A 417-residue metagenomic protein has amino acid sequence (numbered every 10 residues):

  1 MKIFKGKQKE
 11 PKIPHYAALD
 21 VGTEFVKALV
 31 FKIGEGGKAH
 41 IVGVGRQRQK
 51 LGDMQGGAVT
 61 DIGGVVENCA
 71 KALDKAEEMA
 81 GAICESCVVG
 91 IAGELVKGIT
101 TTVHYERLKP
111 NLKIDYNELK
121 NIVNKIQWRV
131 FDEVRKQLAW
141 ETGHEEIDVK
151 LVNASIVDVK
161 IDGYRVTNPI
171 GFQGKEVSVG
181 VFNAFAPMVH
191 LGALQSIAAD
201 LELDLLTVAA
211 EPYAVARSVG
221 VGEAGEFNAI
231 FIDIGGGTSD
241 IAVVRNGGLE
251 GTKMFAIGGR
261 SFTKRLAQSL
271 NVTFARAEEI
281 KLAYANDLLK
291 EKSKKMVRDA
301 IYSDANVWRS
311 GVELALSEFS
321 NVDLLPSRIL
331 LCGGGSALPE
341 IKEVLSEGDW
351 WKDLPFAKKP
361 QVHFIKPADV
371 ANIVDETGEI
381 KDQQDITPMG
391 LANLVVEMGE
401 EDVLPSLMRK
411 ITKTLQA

Functional and structural regions predicted by a protein language model:
M1-F25, L29-C87, I91-A229, Y284-E291 (+4 more regions): Nucleotide/phosphate-binding catalytic cleft detector across ATP-hydrolyzing and phosphate-transferring enzymes
E24, A92, L324-W350: Glycine-rich phosphate-binding loops at beta-strand->alpha-helix junctions
E176-S178, R245-L249, N321-S327: Short, surface-exposed connector motifs at secondary-structure boundaries
Y213-D287: Acidic, glycine-rich loop-and-beta core segments that form the ion-binding/anion-interacting portion of active sites
R245, E347-V362: Catalytic phosphate/nucleotide-handling subdomain of diverse soluble enzymes
R260, K264, D299, S303-N306 (+6 more regions): Feature representing long, continuous alpha-helical segments
L270-S310: A mobile "lid/hinge" subdomain adjacent to the ATP/sugar-phosphate binding pocket shared across diverse ATP-dependent
K358-A417: Glycine-rich phosphate-binding/hydrolytic loop that grips phosphoryl groups
